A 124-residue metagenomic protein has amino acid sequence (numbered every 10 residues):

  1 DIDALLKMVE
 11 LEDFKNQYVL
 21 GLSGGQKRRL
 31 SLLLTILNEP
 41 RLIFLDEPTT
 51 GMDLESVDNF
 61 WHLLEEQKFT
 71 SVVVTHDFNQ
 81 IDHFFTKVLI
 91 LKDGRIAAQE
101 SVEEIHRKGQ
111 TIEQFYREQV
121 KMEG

Functional and structural regions predicted by a protein language model:
D1-F14: Conserved ABC ATPase "signature" region
Y18-L22: Conserved ABC ATPase signature
E39: Conserved catalytic motifs of ABC-family nucleotide-binding domains
I43-D46: Catalytic Walker B motif of ABC-type/P-loop ATPase nucleotide-binding domains
F69-V74: Conserved H-loop
I81-H83: A short, surface-exposed alpha-helical micro-motif characterized by mixed small hydrophobic and charged/polar residues
